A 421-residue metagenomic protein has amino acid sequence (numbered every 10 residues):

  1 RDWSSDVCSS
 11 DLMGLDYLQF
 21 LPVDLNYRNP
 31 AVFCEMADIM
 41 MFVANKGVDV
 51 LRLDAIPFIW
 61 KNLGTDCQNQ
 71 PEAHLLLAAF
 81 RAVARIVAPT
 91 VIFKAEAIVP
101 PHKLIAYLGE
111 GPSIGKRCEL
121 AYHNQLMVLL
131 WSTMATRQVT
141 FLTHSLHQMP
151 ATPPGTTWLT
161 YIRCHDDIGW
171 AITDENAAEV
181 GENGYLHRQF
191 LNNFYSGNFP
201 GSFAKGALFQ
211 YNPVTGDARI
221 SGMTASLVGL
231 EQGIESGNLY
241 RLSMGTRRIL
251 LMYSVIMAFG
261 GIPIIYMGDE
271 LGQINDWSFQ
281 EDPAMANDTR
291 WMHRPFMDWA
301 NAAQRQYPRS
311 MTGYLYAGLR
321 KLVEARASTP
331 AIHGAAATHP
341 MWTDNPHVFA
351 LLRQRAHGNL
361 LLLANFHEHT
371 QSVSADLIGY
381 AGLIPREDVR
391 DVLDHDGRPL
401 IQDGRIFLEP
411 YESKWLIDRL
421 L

Functional and structural regions predicted by a protein language model:
R1-L421: Active-site and adjacent substrate-binding regions of carbohydrate-active enzymes
